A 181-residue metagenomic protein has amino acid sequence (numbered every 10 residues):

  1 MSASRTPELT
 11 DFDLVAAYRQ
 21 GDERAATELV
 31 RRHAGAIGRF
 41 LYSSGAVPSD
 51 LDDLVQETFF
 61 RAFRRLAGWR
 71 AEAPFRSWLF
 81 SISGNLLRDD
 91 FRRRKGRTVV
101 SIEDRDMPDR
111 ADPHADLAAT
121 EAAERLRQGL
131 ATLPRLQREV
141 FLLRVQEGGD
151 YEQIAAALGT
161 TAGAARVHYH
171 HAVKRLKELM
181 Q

Functional and structural regions predicted by a protein language model:
S2-R5, R19-E28, G38-E57, A162: Short, charged helix-capping/linker segments at alpha-helix termini
A3-D11, R97-A123, D150: Internal acidic/polar
D13-A17, R125-L133: Short amphipathic alpha-helical boundary/capping segments
R19-Q20, G45-V47, E57-P74, R93-K95: Sigma70-family region 2
V30-P48, R65, L130, R175 (+1 more regions): Amphipathic, Lys/Arg- and hydrophobic-enriched alpha-helical face
R64-A71, S81-I102, A119: Arg/Lys-rich amphipathic alpha helix in sigma70-family domain 2
G84, R88, Q137, E152 (+1 more regions): DNA-recognition helix of helix-turn-helix
V140-R144: A short pre-motif secondary-structure segment
